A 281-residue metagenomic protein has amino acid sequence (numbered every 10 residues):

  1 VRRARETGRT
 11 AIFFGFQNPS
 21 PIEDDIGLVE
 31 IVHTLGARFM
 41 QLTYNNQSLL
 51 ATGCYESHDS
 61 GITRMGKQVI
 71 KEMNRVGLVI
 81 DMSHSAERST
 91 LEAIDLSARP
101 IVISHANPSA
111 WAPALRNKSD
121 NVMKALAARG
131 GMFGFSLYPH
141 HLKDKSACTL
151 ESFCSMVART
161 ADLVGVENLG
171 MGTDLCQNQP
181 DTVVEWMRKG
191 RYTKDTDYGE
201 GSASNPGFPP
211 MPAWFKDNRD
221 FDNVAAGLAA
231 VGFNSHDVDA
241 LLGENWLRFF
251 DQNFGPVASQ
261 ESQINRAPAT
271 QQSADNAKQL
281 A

Functional and structural regions predicted by a protein language model:
V1-A147, E151-L163, N168, K189-G199 (+4 more regions): Extended, charged catalytic domains and RNA/DNA-binding interfaces, predominantly in divalent-metal-using enzymes
V164-W214: Short acidic/histidine-rich active-site segments
P206-A269, S273-A281: Mid-to-C-terminal alpha-helical segments outside catalytic/metal-binding sites
